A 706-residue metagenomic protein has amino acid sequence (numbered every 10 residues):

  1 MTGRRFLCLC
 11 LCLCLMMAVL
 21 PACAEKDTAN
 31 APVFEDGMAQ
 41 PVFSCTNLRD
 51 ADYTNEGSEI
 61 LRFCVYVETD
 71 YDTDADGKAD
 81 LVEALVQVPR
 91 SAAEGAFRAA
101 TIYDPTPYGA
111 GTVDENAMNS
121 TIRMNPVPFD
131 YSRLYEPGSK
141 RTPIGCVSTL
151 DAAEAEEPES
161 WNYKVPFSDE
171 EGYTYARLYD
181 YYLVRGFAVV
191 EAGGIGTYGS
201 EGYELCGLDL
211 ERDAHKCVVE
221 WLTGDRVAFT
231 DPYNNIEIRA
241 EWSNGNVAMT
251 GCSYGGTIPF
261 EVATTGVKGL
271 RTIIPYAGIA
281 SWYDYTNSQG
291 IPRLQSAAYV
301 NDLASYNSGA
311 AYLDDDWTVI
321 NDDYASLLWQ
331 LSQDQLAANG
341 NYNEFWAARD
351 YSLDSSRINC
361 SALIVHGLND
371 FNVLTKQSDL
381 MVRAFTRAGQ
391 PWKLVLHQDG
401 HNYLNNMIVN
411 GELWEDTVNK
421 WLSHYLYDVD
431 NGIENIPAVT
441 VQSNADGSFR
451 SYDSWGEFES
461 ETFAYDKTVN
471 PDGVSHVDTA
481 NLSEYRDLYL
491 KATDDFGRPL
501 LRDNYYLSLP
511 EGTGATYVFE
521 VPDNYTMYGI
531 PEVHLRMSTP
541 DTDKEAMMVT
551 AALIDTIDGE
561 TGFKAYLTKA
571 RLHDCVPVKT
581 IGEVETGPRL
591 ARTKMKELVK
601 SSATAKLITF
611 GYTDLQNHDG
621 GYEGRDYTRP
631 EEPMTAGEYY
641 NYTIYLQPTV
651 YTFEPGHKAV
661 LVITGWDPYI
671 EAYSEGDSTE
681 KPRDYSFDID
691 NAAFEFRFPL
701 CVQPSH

Functional and structural regions predicted by a protein language model:
M17-N30: Sec-dependent signal peptide cleavage junction
P32-Q40, D50-Y53, D70-D72, G77-A79 (+10 more regions): Accessory cap/linker subdomain of secreted extracellular hydrolases
V33-F34, R49-D52, T69-D70, P166 (+1 more regions): Glycine/threonine-rich phosphate-binding loop and adjacent beta-strand/alpha-helix elements that clamp
K78-A93, T101: A short loop-to-beta-strand scaffold at the N-terminal edge of the catalytic core in hydrolase folds
F97-P107: Short beta-strand element of the alpha/beta-hydrolase
I358, I364-H366, D370: Short beta-strand/loop motif that positions the catalytic acidic residue of the alpha/beta-hydrolase fold
F371-Q377: Conserved alpha/beta-hydrolase "acid-adjacent" motif
T386-N402: Catalytic histidine neighborhood in serine/cysteine hydrolases with alpha/beta-hydrolase-type architecture
